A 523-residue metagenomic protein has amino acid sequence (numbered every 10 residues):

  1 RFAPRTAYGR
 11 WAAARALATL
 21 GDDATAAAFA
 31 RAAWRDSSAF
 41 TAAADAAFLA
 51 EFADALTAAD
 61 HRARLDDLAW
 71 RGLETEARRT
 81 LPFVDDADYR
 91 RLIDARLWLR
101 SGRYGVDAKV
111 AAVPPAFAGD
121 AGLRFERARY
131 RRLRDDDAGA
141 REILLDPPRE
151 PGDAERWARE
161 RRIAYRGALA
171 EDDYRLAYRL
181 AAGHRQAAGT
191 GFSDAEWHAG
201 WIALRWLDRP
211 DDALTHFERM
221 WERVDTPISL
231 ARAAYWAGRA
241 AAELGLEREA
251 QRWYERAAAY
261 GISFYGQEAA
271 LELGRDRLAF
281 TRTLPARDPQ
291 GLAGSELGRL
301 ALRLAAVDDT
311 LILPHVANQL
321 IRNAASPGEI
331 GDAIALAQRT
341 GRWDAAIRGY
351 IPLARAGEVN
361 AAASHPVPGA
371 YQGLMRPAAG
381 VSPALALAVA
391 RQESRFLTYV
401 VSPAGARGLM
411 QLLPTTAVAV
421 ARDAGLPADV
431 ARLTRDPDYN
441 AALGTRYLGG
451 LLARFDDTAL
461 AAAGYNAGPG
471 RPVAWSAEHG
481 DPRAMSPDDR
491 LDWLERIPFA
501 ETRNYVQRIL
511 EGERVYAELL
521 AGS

Functional and structural regions predicted by a protein language model:
R1-T6, T19-L20, R31-F40, L49-L56 (+12 more regions): Solenoid-like repeat scaffolds
R10, H61, R91, R124 (+5 more regions): TPR repeat positional signature
A13, R64, D94, R127 (+6 more regions): Structural register within alpha-helical repeat arrays
L17, L68, W98, R131 (+6 more regions): Residue at a conserved register position within TPR or TPR-like alpha-solenoid repeats
L20, R71, S101, R134 (+6 more regions): Structural motif corresponding to the intra-repeat A-B loop/turn of tetratricopeptide repeats
A63-R71, E126-R134, G167, A293-V316: Alpha-helical segment of the N-proximal tetratricopeptide repeat
E150-W157, A164, E171-W197, D208-D212 (+6 more regions): Catalytic glycan-binding domains that act on GlcNAc-containing polysaccharides
